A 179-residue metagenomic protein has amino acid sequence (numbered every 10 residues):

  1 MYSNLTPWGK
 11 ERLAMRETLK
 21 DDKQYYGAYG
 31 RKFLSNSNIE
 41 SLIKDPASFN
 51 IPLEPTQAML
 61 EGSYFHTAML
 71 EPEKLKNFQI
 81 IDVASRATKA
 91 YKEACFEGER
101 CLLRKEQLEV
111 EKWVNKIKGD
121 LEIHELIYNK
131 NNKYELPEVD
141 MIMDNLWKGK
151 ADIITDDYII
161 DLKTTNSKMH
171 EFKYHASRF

Functional and structural regions predicted by a protein language model:
M1-K150: Metal-dependent nuclease catalytic cores that hydrolyze phosphodiester bonds in DNA/RNA, characterized by
N129-F179: Mg2+/Mn2+-dependent nuclease catalytic core
